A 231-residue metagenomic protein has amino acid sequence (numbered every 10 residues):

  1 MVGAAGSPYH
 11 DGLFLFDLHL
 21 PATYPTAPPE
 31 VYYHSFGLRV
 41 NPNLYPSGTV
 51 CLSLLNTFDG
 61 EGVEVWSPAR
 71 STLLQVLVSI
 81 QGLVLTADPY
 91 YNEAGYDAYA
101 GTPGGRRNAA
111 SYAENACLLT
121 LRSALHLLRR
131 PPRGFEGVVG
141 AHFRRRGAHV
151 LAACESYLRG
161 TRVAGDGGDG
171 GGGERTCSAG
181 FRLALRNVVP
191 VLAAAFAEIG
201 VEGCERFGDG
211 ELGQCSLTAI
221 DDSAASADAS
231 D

Functional and structural regions predicted by a protein language model:
M1-G12: N-terminal onset of structured domains
A5-S7, L20, N41: Residues embedded in well-ordered secondary-structure elements
H10-D11, A27-E30: Short, hydrophobic/aromatic beta-strand segments
H19-P25: Proline-anchored loop/turn motifs at beta-strand termini and strand-loop-strand connectors
E30-D231: Domain-scale recognition of soluble eukaryotic interaction modules
